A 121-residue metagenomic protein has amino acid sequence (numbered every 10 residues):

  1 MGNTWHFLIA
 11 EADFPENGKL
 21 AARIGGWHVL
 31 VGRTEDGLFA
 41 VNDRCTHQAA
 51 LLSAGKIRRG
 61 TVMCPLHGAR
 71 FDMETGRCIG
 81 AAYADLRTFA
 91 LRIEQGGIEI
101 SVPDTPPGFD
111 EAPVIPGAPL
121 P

Functional and structural regions predicted by a protein language model:
M1-I9, L66-R77: Short, basic/low-complexity N-terminal boundary segments at the transition from targeting/disordered tails
M1-R59, F89-P121: N-terminal pre-ligand scaffold of iron-sulfur
C45, C64-H67: Short cysteine clusters
L51-R58, R70-G80: Iron-sulfur (Fe-S) cluster-binding segments and ferredoxin-like electron-carrier domains, especially [2Fe-2S]
R59-P65, I79-R87: Short cysteine/histidine-rich metal-coordination sites, predominantly Zn2+-binding motifs
